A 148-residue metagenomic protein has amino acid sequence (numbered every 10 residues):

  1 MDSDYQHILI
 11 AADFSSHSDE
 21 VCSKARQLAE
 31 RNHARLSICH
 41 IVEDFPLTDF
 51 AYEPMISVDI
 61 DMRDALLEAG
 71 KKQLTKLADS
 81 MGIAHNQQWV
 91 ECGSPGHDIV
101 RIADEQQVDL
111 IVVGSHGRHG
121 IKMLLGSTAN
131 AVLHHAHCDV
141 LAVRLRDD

Functional and structural regions predicted by a protein language model:
M1-D4, K76-I111, D148: Structural beta-alpha unit
D2-I56: Small/aliphatic-rich secondary-structure junction motif
C39, Q87-E91, L141: General small-molecule cofactor/ligand-binding pocket signal
E53-S57, E105-Q106, A129-N130: Short, hinge-like loop/turn segments at secondary-structure boundaries
I56-G70: A short acidic, glycine-rich active-site loop that binds or catalyzes chemistry on phosphate/adenosine moieties
L110-A131: Glycine-rich, Arg-bearing micro-motifs that act as flexible, cationic patches
